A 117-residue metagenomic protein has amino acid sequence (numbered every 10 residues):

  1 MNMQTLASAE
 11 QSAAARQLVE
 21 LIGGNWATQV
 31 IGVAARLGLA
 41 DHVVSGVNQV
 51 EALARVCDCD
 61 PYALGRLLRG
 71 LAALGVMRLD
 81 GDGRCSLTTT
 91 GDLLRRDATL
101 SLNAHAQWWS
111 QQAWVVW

Functional and structural regions predicted by a protein language model:
M1-W117: N-terminal accessory segments
